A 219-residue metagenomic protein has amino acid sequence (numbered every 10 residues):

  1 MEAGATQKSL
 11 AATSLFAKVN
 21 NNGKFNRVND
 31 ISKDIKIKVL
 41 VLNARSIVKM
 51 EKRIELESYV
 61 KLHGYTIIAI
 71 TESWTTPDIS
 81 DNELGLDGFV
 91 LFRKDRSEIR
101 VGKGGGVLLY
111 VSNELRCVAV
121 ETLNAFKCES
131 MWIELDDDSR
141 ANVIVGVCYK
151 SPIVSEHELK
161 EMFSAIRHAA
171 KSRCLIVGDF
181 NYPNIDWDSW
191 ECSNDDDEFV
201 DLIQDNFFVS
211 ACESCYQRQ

Functional and structural regions predicted by a protein language model:
M1-Q219: A shared catalytic/ligand-binding motif for oxyanion handling
